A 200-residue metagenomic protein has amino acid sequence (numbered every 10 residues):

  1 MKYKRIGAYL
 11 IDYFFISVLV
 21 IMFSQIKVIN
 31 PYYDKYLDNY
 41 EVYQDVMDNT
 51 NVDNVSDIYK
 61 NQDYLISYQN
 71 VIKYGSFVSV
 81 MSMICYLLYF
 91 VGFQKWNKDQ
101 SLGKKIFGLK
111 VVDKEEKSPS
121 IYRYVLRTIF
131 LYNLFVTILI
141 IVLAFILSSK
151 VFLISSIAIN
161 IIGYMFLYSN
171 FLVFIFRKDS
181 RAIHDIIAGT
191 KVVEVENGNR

Functional and structural regions predicted by a protein language model:
M1-A144, I157-R200: Short, small/hydrophobic-residue-rich motifs at membrane-helix boundaries and re-entrant hairpins of integral membrane
L147-I157: Membrane-interfacial helix-loop-helix connectors in multipass membrane proteins
